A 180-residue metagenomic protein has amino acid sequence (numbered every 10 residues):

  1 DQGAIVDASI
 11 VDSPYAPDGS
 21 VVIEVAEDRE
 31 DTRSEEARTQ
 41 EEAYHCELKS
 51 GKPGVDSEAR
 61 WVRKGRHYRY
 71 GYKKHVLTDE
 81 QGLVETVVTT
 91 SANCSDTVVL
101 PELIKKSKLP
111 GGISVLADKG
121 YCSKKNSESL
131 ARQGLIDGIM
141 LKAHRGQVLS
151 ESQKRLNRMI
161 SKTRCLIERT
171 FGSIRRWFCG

Functional and structural regions predicted by a protein language model:
D1-Q133: Polybasic low-complexity intrinsically disordered regions
S114, K119-G180: Helix-centered, glycine/charged polyanion-binding patches within enzymatic domains that contact phosphate-containing
